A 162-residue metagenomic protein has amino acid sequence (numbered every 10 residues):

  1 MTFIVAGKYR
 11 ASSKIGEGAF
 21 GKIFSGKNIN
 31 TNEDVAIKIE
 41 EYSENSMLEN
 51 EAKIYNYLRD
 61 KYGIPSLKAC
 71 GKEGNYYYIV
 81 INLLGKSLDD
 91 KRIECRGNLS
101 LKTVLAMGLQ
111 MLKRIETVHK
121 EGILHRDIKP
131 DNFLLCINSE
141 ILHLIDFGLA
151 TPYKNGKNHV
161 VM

Functional and structural regions predicted by a protein language model:
K22: Conserved N-lobe ATP-binding subsite of Hanks-type protein kinase domains, especially the beta3 VAIK lysine
G26-L48: ATP-binding glycine-rich loop module of kinase domains
I54-Y62: Structural motif at the C-terminus of the N-lobe alphaC helix and the adjacent alphaC-beta4 loop of the Hanks-type
S66-Y77: Short beta-strand micro-motifs within the conserved protein kinase catalytic domain, predominantly in the N-lobe
L84-I93: Structural motif in protein kinase domains
M107-G108: Activation segment signature within eukaryotic-like protein kinase domains
H119-C136: Catalytic-loop of the protein kinase fold
C136-M162: Activation segment/activation loop of eukaryotic-type protein kinase catalytic domains
